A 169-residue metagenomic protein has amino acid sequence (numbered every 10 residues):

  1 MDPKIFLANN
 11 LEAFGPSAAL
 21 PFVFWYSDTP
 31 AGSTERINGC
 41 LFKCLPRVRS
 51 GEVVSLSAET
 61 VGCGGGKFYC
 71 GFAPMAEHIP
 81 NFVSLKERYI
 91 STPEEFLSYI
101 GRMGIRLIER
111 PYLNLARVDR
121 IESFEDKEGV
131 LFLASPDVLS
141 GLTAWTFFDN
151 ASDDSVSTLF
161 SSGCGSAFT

Functional and structural regions predicted by a protein language model:
D2-T169: Acidic, serine/proline-rich low-complexity intrinsically disordered regions
